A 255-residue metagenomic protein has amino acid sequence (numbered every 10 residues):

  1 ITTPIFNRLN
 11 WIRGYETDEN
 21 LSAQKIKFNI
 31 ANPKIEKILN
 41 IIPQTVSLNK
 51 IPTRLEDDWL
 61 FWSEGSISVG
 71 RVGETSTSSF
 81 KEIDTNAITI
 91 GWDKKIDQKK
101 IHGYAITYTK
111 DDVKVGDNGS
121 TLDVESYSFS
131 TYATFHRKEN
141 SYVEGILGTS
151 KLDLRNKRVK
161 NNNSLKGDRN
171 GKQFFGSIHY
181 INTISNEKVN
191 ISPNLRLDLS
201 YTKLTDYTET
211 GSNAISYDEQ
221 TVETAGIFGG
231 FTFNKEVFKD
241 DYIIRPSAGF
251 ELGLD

Functional and structural regions predicted by a protein language model:
I1-I88: Outer-membrane translocation/initiation segment of Type V secreted surface proteins
F6, L55-D255: Membrane translocator/pore-forming domains, dominated by Gram-negative outer-membrane beta-barrels
